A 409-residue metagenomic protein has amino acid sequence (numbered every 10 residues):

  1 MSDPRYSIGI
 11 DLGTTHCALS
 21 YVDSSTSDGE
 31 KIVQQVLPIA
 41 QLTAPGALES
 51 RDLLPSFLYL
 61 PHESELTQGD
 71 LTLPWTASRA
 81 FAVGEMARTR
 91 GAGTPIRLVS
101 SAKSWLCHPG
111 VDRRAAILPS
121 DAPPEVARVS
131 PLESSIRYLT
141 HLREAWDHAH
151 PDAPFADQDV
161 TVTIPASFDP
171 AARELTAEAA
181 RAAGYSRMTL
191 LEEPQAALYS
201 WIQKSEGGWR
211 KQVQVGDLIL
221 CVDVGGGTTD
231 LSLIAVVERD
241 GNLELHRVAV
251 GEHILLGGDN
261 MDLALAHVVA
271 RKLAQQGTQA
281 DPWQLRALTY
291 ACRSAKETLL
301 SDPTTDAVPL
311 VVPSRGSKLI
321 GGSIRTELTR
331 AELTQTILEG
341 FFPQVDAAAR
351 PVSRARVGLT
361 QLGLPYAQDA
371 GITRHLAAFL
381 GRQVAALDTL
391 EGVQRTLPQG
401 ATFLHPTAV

Functional and structural regions predicted by a protein language model:
M1-R5, L190-V222, G381-V384, E391-L397: Conserved phosphate-binding catalytic cores of ATP/NTP-utilizing and phosphoryl-transfer enzymes
S2-G29, A102, E206-R247, C292: Gly/Thr-rich phosphate-binding beta-strand-loop-beta motif of the actin/hexokinase/Hsp70
I32-A182, E192, L263-E297, S301-V308 (+1 more regions): Phosphate-binding loop and its immediate beta->loop->alpha context in nucleotide/phosphate-handling enzymes
I39-A40, L245-L256, L273-A280, T360: Short beta-alpha connecting loops at secondary-structure transitions that line or flank enzyme active sites
D152-P165, A280, Q284, P309 (+2 more regions): Short glycine-rich phosphate-binding loop at a beta-alpha junction
A172, T176, A180, P194 (+4 more regions): Extended, hydrophobic alpha-helical segments in both membrane/secreted and soluble proteins
A183-A196, P365: Conserved phosphate-binding/catalytic loops in two-lobed NTP-binding clefts
S186, L243, P313-A386: Acidic low-complexity intrinsically disordered segments
